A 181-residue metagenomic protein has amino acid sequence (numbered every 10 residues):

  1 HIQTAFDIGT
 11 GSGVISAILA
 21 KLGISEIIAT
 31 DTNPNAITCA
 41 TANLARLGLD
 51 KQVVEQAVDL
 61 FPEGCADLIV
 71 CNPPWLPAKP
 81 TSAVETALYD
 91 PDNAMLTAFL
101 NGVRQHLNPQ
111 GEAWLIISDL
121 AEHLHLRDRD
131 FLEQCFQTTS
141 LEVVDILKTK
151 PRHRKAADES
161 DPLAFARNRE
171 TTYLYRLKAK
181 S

Functional and structural regions predicted by a protein language model:
H1-E63, L68-C71, P77, T81: Conserved SAM/SAH cofactor-binding pocket of Class I
P34-T41, A45-R46, D50, D59-P62 (+6 more regions): Class I S-adenosyl-L-methionine-dependent methyltransferase catalytic core
W75-L76, S118-H123: Short "lid" loop at the C-terminus of a central beta-strand within the Rossmann-like core of SAM-dependent
V84-N108: Glycine-rich S-adenosyl-L-methionine
P91, M95, L124-D128, R169: Soluble or luminal CAZymes and related metallo-dependent hydrolases
G111-I117: Conserved beta-strand signature within the Rossmann-like core of class I S-adenosyl-L-methionine
A121-T139: Short, electropositive alpha-helical surface patch
E133, T138-K180: Class I S-adenosyl-L-methionine
